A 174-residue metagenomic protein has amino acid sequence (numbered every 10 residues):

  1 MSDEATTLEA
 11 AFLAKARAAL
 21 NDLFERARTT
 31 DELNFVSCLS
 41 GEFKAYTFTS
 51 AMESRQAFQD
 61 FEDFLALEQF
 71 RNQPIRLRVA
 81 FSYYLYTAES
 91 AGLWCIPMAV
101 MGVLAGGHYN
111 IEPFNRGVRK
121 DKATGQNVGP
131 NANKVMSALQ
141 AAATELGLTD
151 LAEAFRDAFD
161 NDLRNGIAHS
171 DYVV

Functional and structural regions predicted by a protein language model:
M1-F155: Amphipathic alpha-helical interface segments
A152-V174: Histidine-centered, metal-coordinating catalytic motifs and their short helical/loop contexts
